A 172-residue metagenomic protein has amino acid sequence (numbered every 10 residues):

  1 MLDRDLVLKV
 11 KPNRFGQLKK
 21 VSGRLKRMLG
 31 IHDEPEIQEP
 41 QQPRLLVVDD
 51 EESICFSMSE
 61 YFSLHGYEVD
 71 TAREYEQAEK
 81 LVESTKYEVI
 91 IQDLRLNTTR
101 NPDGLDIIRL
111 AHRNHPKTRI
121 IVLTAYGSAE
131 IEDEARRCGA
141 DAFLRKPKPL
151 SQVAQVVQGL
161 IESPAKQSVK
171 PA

Functional and structural regions predicted by a protein language model:
M1-R44, S151-A172: Non-catalytic signal-transmission and effector/linker regions of two-component phosphorelay proteins
S22, E52-D70: Two-component/phosphorelay signaling modules centered on CheY-like receiver
E51, R95-T99: The short loop immediately C-terminal to the conserved phospho-acceptor aspartate in CheY-like receiver
T71-V89, N97, R113: Acidic, metal-coordinating helix/loop segments flanking the phosphotransfer/catalytic sites of two-component signaling
K80, N101-K117, R137: Short amphipathic alpha-helix used as the core "switch/output" element in two-component signaling
I90, I120, F143-L144: Two-component signal transduction core modules
P102, D106, Y126-L144: Alpha4 helix (beta4-alpha4-beta5 surface) of REC/receiver domains from two-component response regulators
